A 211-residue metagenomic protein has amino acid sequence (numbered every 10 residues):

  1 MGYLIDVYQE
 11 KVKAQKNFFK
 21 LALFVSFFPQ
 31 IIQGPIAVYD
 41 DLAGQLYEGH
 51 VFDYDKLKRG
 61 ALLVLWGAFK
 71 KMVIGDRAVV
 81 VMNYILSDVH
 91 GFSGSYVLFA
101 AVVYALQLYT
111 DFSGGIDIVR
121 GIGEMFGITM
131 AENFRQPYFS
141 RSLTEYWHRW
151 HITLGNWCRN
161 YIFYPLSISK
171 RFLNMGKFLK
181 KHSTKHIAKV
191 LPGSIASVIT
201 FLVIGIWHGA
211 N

Functional and structural regions predicted by a protein language model:
M1-N211: Membrane-embedded transmembrane alpha-helical bundles that form the catalytic cores of multi-pass lipid-modifying
